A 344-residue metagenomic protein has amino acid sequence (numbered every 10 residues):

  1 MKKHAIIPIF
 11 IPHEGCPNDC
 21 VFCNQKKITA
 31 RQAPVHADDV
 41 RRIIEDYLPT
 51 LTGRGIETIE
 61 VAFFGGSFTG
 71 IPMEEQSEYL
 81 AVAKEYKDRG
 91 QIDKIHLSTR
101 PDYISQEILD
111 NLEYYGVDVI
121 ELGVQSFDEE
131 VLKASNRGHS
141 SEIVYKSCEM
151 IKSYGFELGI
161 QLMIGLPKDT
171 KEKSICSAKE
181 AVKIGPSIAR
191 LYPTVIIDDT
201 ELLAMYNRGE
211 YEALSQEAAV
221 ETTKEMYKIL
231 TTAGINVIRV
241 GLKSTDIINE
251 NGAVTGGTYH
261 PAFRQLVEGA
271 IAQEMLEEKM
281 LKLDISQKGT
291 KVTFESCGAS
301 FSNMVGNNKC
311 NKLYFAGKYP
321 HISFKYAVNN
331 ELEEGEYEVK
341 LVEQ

Functional and structural regions predicted by a protein language model:
M1-T29, L48-G65, T69, S98-R100 (+2 more regions): N-terminal pre-triad scaffold of radical SAM enzymes
K2-A5, E201, R208-Q344: Auxiliary Fe-S-binding modules of radical SAM enzymes
P12-G15, Y192-I197, K243: Short glycine-enriched loops at secondary-structure junctions
C16-C20, I197-A204, I248-E250: Short acidic/His/Gly/Ser-rich catalytic and metal-binding motifs that mark active-site loops of diverse hydrolases
I28-R42, F64-T194, D198-A218: Conserved non-cysteine loop/helix-boundary elements of the Radical SAM core domain that shape
R42-T52, K224, K228: A short, N-terminal amphipathic alpha-helix
T52-T58, R89-I92, I285-G289: Short helix-terminating capping/connector loops at secondary-structure junctions
E57-I59, D93, D118, S187 (+2 more regions): Short acidic/polar active-site loop segments enriched in Thr and Asp
